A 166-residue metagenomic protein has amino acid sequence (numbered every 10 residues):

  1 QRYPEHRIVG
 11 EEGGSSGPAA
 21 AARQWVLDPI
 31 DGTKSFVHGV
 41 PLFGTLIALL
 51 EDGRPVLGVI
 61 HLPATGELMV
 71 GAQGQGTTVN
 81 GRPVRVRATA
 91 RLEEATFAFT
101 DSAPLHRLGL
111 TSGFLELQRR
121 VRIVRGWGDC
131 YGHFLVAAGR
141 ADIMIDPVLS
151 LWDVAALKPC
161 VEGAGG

Functional and structural regions predicted by a protein language model:
Q1-I30: N-terminal subdomain of lithium-sensitive/metallo-dependent phosphomonoesterases centered on the IMPase/IPPase/PAP
R7, L57, D142-I143: Short, Asp-centered acidic motifs that coordinate Mg2+ and/or phosphate in catalytic or ligand-binding sites
G10-E12, G81, G128: Short loop/edge segments at beta-strand edges and connector loops that shape dinucleotide/nucleotide cofactor-binding
E11-E12, D28-D31, S35, D142 (+2 more regions): Acidic active-site catalytic centers that drive phospho-/nucleotidyl reactions and related ester hydrolyses
A19-T78: DPxDG-like acidic metal-binding loop motif
P55, P83-R85: Short, solvent-exposed loop/turn motifs
R85-G166: An extended, acidic
